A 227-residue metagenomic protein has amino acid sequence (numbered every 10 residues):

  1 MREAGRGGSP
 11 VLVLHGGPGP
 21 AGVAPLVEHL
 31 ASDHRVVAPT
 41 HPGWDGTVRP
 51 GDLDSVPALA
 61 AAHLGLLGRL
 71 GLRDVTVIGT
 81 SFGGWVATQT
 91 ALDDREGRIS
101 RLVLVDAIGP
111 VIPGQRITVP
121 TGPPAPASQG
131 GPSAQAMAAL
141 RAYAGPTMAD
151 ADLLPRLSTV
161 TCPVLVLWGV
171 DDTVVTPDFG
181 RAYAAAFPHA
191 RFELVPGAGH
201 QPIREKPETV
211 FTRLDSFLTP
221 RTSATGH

Functional and structural regions predicted by a protein language model:
R2-V48: Conserved HGGG/HGGXW glycine-rich cap/lid loop of the alpha/beta-hydrolase fold
L26, T176-A185: Short alpha-helix in the alpha/beta-hydrolase fold that links the catalytic acid
V37-I78, R204, T212-D215: Active-site loop/oxyanion-hole signature of alpha/beta-hydrolase fold enzymes
W85-D93, R98-S128: Flexible "cap/lid" loop of the alpha/beta hydrolase fold
A125-P155, T159: Hydrophobic, aromatic-rich cap/lid helix
V160, V166-W168: Short beta-strand/loop motif that positions the catalytic acidic residue of the alpha/beta-hydrolase fold
D171-V175: Acidic catalytic loop of the alpha/beta-hydrolase fold
A190-R191, G197-H227: Catalytic active-site module of serine/aspartate enzymes centered on a nucleophile-bearing elbow/loop
